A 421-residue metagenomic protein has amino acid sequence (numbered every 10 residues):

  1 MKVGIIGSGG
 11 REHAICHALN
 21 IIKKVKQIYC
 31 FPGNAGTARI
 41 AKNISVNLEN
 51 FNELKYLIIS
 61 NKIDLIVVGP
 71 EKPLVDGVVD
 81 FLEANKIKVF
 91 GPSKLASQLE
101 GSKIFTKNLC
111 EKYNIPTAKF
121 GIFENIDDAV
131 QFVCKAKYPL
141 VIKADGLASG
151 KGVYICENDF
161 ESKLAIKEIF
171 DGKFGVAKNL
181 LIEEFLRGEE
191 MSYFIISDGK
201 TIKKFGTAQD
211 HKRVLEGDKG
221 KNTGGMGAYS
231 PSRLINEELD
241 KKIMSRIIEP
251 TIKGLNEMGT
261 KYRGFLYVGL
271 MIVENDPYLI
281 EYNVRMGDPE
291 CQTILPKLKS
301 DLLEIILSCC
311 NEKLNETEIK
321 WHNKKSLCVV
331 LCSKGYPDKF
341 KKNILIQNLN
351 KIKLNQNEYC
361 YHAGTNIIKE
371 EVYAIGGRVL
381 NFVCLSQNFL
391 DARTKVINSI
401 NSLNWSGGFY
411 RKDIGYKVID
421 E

Functional and structural regions predicted by a protein language model:
M1-K94: ATP-binding N-terminal substructure of ATP-dependent carboxylate-amine bond-forming enzymes
A38-A41, Y56, Q98-I104, L215-E216: Short, charged, surface-exposed secondary-structure boundary motifs
N43-E49, G121-N125, C156: Short acidic-hydrophobic, aromatic-tinged amphipathic segments that line or gate anion-handling sites
F90-K151: A conserved helix-loop-beta module that forms one wall/lid of the active-site cleft in ATP-utilizing catalytic domains
G152-C291: Internal nucleotide-binding/catalytic subdomain
M244-L266, N283-Q356, I368-E370: Active-site "cap" helix and flanking loop/linker of ATP-utilizing ligase/carboxylase catalytic domains
T365-K369, Y373-E421: Generic C-terminus detector
